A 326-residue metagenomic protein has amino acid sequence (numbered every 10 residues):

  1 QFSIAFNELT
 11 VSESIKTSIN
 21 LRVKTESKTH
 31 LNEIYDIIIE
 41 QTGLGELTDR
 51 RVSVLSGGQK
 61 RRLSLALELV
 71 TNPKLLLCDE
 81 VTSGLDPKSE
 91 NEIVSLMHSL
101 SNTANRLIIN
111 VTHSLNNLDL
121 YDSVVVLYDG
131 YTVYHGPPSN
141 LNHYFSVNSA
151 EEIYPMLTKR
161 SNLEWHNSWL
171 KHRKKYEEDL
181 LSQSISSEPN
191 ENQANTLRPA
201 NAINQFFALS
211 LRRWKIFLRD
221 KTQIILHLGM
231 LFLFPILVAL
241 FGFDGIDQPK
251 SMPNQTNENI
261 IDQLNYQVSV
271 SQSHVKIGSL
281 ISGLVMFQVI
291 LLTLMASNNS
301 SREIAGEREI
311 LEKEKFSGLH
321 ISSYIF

Functional and structural regions predicted by a protein language model:
F2, T17, R22, E26-I37 (+3 more regions): Topological signature of polytopic alpha-helical transporters
F2-E13: Conserved catalytic motifs of ABC-family nucleotide-binding domains
R51-L55: Conserved ABC ATPase signature
E68-L69: ABC ATPase C-loop
N72: Conserved catalytic motifs of ABC-family nucleotide-binding domains
E80-V81: Walker B catalytic motif
E90-T103: Helical segment within the ABC ATPase nucleotide-binding domain
F234, V238, L280-R302: Long, hydrophobic alpha-helical segments
